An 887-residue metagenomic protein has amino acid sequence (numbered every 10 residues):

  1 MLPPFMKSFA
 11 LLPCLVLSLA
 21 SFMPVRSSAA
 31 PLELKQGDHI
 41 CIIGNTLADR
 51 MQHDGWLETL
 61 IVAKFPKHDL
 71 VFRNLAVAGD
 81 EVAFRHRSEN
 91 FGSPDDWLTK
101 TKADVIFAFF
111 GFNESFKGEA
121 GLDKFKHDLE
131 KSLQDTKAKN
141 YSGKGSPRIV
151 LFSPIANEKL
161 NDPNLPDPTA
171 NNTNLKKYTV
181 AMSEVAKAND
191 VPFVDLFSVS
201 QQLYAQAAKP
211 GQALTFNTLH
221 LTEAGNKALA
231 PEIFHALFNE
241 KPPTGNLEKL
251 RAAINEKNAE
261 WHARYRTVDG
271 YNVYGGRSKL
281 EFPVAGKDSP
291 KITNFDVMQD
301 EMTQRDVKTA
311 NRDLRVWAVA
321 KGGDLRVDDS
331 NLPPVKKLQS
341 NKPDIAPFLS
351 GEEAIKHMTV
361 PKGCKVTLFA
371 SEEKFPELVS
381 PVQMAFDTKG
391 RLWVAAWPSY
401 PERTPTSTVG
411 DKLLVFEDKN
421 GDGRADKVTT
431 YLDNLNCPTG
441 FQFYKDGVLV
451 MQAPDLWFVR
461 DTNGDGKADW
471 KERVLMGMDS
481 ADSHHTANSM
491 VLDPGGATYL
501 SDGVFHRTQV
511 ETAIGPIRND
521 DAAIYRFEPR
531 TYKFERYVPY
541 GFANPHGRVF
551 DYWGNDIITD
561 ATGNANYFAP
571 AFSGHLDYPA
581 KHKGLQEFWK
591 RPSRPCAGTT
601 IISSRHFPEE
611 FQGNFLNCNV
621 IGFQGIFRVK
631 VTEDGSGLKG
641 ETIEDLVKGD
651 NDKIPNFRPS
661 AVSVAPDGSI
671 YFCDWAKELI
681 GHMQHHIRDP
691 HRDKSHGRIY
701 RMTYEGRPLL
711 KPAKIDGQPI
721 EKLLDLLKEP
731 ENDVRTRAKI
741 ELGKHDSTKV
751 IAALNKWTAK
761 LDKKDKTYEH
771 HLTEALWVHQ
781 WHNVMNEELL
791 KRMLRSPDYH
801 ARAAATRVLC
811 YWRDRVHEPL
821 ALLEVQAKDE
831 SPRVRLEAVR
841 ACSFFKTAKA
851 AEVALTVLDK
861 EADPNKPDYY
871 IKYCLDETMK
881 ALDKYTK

Functional and structural regions predicted by a protein language model:
A10-S21: Bacterial N-terminal signal peptides
S28-A78, S93-K102, I106, L229: Serine-esterase "nucleophile elbow" of acetyl-processing enzymes
K35, Q52, A188, G211-A346: Conserved catalytic region of serine esterases and O-acyltransferases that act on ester linkages in lipids
I43, H53-G55, R87-H127, K279 (+3 more regions): Oxyanion-hole/transition-state-stabilizing segment in secreted/luminal serine hydrolases and related acyltransferases
T46-R50, V77-A83, V105, F112-K117 (+13 more regions): Solvent-exposed loop/turn segments at secondary-structure junctions within structured extracellular/periplasmic domains
T99, S142-K144, V327-L723, E741 (+1 more regions): Beta-propeller domains with acidic blade repeats across secreted/periplasmic ectodomains and cytosolic WD/CNH propellers
K159-L196: Substrate-gating cap/lid alpha-helix
G286-D288, T293-L368, A580, G584-K590 (+2 more regions): Extracellular/periplasmic ectodomains of large secreted or surface enzymes and adhesion receptors
